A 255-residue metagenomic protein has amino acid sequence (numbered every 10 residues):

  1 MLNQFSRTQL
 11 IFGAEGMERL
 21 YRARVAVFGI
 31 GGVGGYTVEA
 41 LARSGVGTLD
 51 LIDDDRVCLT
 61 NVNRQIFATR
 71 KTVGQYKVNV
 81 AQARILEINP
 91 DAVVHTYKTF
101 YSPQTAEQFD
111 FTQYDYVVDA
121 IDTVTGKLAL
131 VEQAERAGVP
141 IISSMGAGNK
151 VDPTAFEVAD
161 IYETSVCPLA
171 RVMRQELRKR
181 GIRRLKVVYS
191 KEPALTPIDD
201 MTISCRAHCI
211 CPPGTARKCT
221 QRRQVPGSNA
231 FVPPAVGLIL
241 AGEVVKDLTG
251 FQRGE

Functional and structural regions predicted by a protein language model:
M1-A26: N-terminal charged helix/coil linker that caps or initiates catalytic domains
L2, T112-Q113, I121, G126 (+5 more regions): Glycine-rich phosphate/adenylate-binding loop
V27-G29, I52: Conserved N-terminal Rossmann-fold NAD(P)-binding element of oxidoreductases
V33-G34: Hydrophobic/small residue at the entry helix of a nucleotide-binding pocket
V46, L51-N89: Glycine-rich phosphate-binding loop and adjoining beta1-alpha1-beta2 segment of Rossmann-like nucleotide-binding folds
K98-A106: Conserved SAM/SAH-binding loop
